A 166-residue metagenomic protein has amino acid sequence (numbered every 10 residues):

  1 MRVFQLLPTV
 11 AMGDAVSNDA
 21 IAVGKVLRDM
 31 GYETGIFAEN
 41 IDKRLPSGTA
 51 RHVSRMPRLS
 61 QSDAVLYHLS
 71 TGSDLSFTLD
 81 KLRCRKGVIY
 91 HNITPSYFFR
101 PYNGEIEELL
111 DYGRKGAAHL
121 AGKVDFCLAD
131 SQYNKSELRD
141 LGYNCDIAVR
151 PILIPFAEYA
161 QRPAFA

Functional and structural regions predicted by a protein language model:
M1-M12: Nucleotide-activated donor-dependent transferases that construct or modify glycoconjugates
V16-L27: Short amphipathic alpha-helix
E33-G35, K86, C145-I147: Hydrophobic anchor at the start of a short beta-strand that flanks the dinucleotide cofactor-binding loop
E33-K43: A short beta-strand-loop structural module common to alpha/beta enzyme folds
R55-I89: Short N-terminal targeting/anchoring amphipathic segment
T71-G72, T94, Y133-K135: Alpha-helix capping/helix-boundary segments
T94, I106-F126: Membrane-proximal helix-turn-helix segments that form the acceptor-binding/catalytic region of lipid-linked
A121-F165: Donor nucleotide-sugar binding/catalytic pocket of nucleotide-sugar-dependent glycosyltransferases
